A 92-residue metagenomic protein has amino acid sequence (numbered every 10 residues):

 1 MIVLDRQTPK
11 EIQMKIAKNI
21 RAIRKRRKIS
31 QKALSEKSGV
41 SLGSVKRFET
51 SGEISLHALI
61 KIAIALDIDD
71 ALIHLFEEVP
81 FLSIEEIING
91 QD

Functional and structural regions predicted by a protein language model:
M1-K15: A detector for short, charged/polar N-terminal pre-domain segments
I2-V3, I73-D92: Short, charged recognition helix plus adjacent turn of helix-turn-helix-like nucleic-acid-binding domains
K18-L34, D92: Short basic helix-loop element that most often maps to the first helix and adjoining turn of HTH DNA-binding modules
I20, Q31, L42, L56-L59: Helix-turn-helix DNA-binding elements, focusing on the entry/boundary residues of the two helices that contact DNA
K28-K46: Short alpha-helical DNA-recognition segment
S51-I64: Short, basic-rich loop-to-helix N-cap that marks the start of a DNA-contacting helix
